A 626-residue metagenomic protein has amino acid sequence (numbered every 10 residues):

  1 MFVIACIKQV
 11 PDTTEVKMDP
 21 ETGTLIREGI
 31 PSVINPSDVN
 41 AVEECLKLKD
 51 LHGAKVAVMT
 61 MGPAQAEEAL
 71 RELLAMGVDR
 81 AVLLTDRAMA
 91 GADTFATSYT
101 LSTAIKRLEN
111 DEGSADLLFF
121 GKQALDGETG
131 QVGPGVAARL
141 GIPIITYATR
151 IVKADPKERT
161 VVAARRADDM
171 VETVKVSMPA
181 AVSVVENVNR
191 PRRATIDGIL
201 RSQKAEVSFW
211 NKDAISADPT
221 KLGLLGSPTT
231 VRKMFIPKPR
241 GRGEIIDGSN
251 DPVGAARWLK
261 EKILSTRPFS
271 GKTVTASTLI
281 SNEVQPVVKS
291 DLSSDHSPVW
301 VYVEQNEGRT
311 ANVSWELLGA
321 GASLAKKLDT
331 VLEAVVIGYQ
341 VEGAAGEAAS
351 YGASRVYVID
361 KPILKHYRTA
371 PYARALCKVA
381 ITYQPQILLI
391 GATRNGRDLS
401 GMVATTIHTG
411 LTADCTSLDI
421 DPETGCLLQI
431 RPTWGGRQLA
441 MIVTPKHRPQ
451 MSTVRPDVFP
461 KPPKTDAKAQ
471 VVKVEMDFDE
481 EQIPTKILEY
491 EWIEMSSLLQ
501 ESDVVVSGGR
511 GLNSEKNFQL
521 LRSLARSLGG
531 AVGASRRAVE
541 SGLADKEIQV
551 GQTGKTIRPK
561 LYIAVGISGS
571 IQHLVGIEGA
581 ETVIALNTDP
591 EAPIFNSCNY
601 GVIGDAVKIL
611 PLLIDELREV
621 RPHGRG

Functional and structural regions predicted by a protein language model:
M1-G626: N-terminal glycine-rich FAD/FM-binding segment characteristic of electron-transfer flavoproteins
